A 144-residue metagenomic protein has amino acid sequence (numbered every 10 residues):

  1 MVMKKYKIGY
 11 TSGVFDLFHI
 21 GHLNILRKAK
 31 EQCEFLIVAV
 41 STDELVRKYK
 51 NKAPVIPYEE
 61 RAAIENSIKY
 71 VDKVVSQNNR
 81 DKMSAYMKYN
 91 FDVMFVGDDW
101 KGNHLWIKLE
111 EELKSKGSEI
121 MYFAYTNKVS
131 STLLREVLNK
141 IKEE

Functional and structural regions predicted by a protein language model:
M1-E144: Nucleotidyltransferase catalytic core that binds NTPs
